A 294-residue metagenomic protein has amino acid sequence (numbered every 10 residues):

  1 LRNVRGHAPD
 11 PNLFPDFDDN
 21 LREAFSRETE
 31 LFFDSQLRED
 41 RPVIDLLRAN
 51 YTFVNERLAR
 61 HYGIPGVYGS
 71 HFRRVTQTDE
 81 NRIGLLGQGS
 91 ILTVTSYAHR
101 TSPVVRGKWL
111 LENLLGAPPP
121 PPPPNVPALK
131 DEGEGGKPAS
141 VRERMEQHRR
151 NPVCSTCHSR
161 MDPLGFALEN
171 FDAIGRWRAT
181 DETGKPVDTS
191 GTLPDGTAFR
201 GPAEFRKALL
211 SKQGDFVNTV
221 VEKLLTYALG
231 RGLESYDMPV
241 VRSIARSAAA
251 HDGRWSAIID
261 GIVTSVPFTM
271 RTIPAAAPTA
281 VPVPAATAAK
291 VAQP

Functional and structural regions predicted by a protein language model:
L1-T226, M238-A250, D260-P294: Active-site substrate-binding loop specific to GH73 endo-beta-N-acetylglucosaminidase modules in bacterial autolysins
A228-G232: Axial heme c-ligation environment in periplasmic c-type cytochrome domains
